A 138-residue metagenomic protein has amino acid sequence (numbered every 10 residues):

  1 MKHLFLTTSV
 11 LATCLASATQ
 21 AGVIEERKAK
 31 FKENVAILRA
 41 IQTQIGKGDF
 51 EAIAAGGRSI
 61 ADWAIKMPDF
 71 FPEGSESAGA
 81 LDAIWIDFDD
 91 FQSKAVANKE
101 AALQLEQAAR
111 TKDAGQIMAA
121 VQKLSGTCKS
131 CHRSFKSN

Functional and structural regions predicted by a protein language model:
M1-T7: Bacterial N-terminal signal peptides that target proteins for export
T7-C14: Bacterial N-terminal signal peptides
L15, Q122-S125: Processing junctions and N-termini across compartments
L15-A21: Sec/Tat signal peptide C-region and signal peptidase I cleavage site
A21-K123: Extracytoplasmic c-type cytochrome modules immediately beyond a signal peptide or single-pass transmembrane anchor
L124-K136: The canonical Cys-X-X-Cys-His
